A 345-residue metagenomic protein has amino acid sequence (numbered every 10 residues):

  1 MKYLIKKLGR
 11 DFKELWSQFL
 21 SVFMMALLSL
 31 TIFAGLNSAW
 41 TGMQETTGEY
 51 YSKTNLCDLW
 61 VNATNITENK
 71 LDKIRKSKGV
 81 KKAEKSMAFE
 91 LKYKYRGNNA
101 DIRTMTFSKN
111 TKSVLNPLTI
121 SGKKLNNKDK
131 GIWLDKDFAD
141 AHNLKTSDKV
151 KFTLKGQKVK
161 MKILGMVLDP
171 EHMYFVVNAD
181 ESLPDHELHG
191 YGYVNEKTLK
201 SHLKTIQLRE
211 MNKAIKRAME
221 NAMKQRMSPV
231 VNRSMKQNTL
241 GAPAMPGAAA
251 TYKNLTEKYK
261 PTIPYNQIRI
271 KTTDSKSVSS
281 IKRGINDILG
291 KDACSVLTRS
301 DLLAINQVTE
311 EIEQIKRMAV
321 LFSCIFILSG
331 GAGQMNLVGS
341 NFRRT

Functional and structural regions predicted by a protein language model:
L4-G331, S340: Membrane transport/envelope proteins' first extracytoplasmic loop
V338, F342-T345: Short cytoplasmic-facing helical segments at TM-TM junctions of multi-pass membrane proteins
